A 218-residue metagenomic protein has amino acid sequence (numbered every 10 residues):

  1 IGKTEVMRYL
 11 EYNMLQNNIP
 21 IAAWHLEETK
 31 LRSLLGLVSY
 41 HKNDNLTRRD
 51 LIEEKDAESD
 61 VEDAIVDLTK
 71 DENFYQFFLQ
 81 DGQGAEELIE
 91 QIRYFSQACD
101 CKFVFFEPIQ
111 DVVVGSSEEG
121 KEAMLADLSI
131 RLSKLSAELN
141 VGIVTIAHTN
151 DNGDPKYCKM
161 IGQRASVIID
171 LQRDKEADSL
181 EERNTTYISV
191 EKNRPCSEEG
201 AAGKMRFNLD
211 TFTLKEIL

Functional and structural regions predicted by a protein language model:
K3-T4: Conserved lysine of the Walker
Y9, G36, A123, D127-L218: Phosphate-binding/switch region of NTP-binding enzymes
Y9-Q16: Walker A/P-loop NTP-binding motif
M14, S96, S136: Hydrophobic pocket-lining residues that define ligand/cofactor binding sites across diverse proteins
N17-D100, V114, A202-K204: Cytosolic-facing regulatory segments adjacent to core modules
W24-L26, Q80, F106-E107, I146-A147 (+2 more regions): Generic beta-strand/beta-sheet core signal
K30, Q110, T149-N150: Active-site-proximal loop/turn and secondary-structure-junction residues that shape catalytic pockets, frequently
E90, K102-A137: Helical hairpin unit composed of two closely spaced alpha helices linked by a short loop
